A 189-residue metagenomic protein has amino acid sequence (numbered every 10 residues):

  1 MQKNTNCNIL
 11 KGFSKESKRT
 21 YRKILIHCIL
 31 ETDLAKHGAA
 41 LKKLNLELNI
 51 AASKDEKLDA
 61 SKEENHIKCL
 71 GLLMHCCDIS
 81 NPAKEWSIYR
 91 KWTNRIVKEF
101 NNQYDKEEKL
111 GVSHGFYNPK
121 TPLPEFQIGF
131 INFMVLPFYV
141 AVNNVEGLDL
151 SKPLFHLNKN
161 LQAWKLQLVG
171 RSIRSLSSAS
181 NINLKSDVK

Functional and structural regions predicted by a protein language model:
M1-K189: Divalent metal-dependent phosphate-bond-processing catalytic cores, especially two-metal-ion Mg2+/Mn2+ enzymes that act
